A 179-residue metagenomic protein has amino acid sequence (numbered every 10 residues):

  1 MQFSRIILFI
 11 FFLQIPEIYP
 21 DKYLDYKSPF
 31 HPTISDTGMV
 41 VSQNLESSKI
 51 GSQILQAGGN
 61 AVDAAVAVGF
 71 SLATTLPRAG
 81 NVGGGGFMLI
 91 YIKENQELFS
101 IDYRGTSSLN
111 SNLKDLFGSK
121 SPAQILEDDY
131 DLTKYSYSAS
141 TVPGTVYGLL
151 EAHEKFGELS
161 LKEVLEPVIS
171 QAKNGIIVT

Functional and structural regions predicted by a protein language model:
M1-L8: Classical eukaryotic N-terminal signal peptides for Sec-dependent ER targeting/secretion, especially the positively
Y19-K49, A61-T179: Noncatalytic scaffold domains of N-terminal-nucleophile
S52-Q53: Surface-exposed charged/polar residues within alpha-helices that form helix-capping/stabilizing sites and interaction
